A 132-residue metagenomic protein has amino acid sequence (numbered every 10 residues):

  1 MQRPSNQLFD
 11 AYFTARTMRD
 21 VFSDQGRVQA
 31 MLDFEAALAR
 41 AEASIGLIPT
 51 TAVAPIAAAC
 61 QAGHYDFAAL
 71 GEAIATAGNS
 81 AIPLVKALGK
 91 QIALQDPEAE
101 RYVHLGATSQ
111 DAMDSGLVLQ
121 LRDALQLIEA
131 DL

Functional and structural regions predicted by a protein language model:
M1-L132: A helix-coil-helix interface module used to build multimeric assemblies and to scaffold catalytic/cofactor sites
